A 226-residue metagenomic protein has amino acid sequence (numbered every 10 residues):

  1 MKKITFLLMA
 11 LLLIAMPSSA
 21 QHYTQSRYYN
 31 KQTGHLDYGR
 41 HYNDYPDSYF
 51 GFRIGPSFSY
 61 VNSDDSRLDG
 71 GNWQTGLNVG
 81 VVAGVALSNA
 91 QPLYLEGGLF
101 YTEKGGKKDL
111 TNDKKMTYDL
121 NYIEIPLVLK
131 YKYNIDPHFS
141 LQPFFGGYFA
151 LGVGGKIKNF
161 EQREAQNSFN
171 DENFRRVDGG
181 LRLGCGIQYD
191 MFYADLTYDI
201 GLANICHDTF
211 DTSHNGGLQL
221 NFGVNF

Functional and structural regions predicted by a protein language model:
I4-I14: Sec-dependent N-terminal signal peptides
M16-A20: Sec/Tat signal peptide C-region and signal peptidase I cleavage site
Q21-T75: Short glycine/proline- and aromatic-enriched beta-strand/turn motifs that initiate or cap beta-hairpins
Y42-D44, L68-T75, K114-N121, E172-V177 (+1 more regions): Replace "Gram-negative outer membrane beta-barrel proteins" with "bacterial and organellar outer membrane beta-barrel
N62-L68, K107-K114, G155-R163, C206-D211: Outer-membrane beta-barrel translocator domains and adjoining extracellular loop/strand segments of Gram-negative
V85-L93, K115-I205, F226: Outer-membrane beta-barrel transmembrane domain signature
L95-L120: Surface-exposed loop and membrane-interface regions of Gram-negative outer-membrane beta-barrel proteins
H214-F226: Outer-membrane beta-barrel "beta-signal"
